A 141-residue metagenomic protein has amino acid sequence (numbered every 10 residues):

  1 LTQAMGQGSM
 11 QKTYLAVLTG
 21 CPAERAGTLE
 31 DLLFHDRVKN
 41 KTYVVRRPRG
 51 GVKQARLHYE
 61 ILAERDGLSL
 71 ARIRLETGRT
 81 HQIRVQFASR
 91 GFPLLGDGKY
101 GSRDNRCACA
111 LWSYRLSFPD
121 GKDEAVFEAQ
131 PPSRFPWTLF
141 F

Functional and structural regions predicted by a protein language model:
L1-F141: RNA pseudouridine synthases
